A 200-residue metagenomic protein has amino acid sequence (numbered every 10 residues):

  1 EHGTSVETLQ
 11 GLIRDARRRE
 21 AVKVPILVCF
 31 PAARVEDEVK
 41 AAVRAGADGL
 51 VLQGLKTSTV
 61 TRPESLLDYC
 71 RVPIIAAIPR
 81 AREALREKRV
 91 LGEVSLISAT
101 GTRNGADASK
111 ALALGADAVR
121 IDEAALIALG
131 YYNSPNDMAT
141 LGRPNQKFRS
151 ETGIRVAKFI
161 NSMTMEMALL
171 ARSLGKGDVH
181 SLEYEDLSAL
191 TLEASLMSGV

Functional and structural regions predicted by a protein language model:
E1-E151: Glycine-rich phosphate/ribose-binding loops and adjacent secondary-structure elements that form binding surfaces
F148-V200: C-terminal extensions of enzymes
